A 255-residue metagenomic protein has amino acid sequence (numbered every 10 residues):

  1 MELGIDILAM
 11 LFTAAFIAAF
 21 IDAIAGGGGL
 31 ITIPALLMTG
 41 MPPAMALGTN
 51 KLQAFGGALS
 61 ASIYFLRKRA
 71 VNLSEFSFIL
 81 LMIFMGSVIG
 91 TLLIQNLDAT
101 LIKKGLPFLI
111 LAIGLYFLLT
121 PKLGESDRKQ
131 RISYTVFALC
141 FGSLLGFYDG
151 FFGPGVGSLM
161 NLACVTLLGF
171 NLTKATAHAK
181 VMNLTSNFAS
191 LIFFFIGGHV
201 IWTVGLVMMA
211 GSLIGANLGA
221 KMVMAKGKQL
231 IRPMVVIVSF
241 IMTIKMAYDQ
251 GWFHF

Functional and structural regions predicted by a protein language model:
M1-P42, D127-T176, L206: Selected transmembrane alpha-helices and immediately adjacent juxtamembrane segments of polytopic inner-membrane
I5-A9, G48, L101-F108, V136 (+3 more regions): Alpha-helical transmembrane segments of integral membrane proteins
T13, I17, L52-F55, L59 (+11 more regions): Hydrophobic residues within alpha-helical transmembrane segments of multi-pass solute transporters/permease subunits
M38-T39, T91, Q95, K104 (+4 more regions): Transmembrane helix-loop junction
M41-N50, L73-F78, G169-K180: Membrane-interface alpha-helices at helix entry/exit sites of multi-pass transporters
G48-L101, N187-M234: Selective hydrophobic functional segments
S60-A70, P107-I132, I241-F255: Transmembrane helix exit motif
L144-P154, S190-G198, M242-F255: Hydrophobic alpha-helical transmembrane segments in multi-pass integral membrane proteins
